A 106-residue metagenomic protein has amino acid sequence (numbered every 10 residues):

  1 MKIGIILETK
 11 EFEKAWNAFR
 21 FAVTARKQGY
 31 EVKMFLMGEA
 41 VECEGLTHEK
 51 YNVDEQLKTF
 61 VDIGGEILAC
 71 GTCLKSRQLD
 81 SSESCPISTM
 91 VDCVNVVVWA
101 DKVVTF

Functional and structural regions predicted by a protein language model:
I3-W16, V41-H48: Short, glycine-rich nucleotide/cofactor-binding loops
A15-K27: Histidine-anchored nucleotide/phosphate-binding helix
R20, H48-D54, P86-T89: Charged helix-capping and loop-helix junction motifs
A22, D54-K58, C93-V94: Short amphipathic alpha-helical segments and helix-helix/interface helices
V32-M37, I67-G71: Short internal beta-strands
G38-V41, L74: Short beta-alpha junction loops
K50-S76: A glycine-rich helix N-cap at a beta->alpha junction
K75-F106: C-terminal structural segments of small proteins and small subunits
